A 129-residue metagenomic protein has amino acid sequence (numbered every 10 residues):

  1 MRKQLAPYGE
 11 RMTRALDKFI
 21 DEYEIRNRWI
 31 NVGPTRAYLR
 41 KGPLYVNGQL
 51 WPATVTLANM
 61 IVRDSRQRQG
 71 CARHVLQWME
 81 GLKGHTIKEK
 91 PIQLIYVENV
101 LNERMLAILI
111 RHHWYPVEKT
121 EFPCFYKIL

Functional and structural regions predicted by a protein language model:
M1-Q67, H74-L129: Non-catalytic substrate-recognition and accessory regions of acyl/acetyltransferase enzymes
